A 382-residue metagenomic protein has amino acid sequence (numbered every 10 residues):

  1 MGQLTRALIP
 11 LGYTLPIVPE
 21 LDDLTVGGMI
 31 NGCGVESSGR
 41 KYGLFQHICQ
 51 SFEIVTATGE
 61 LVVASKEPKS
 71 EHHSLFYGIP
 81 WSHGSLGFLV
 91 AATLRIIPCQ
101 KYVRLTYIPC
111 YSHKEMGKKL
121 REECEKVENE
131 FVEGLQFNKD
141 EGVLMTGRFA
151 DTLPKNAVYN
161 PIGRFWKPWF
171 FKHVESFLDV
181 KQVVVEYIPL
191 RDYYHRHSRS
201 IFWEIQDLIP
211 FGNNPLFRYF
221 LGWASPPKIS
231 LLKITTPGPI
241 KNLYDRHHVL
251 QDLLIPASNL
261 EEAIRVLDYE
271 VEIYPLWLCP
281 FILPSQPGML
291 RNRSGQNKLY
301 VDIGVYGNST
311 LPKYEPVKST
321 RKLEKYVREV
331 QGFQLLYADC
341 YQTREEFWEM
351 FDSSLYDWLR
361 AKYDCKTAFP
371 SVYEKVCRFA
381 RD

Functional and structural regions predicted by a protein language model:
M1-S65, H73-L75: Well-ordered mid-protein domain cores that form the structural environment of catalytic cofactors
I9, E125, V327-R328: Anion (oxyanion) recognition and catalysis
G27-G32, Q136-V143, Y341-F351: Short, conserved secondary-structure transition motifs
N31, Q50-L253, A257-E262, Y269-E272: C-terminal substrate-binding/cap subdomain adjacent to the FAD-binding core in PCMH-type and related FAD-linked
F131-F137, K233, H248-L253, I264 (+3 more regions): A short glycine-rich, hydrophobically flanked beta-strand micro-motif that places a catalytic Asp/Glu for divalent metal
I229-Y244, P280-Y300, A368-D382: N-terminal flexible segment immediately upstream of the FAD-binding catalytic core in FAD-dependent oxidoreductases
G238, M289, E315-D382: Activity-critical C-terminal alpha-helical subdomain
L253-S258, R265-Y269, Y274, L299-V301 (+2 more regions): Extended C-terminal subregions enriched in glycine
